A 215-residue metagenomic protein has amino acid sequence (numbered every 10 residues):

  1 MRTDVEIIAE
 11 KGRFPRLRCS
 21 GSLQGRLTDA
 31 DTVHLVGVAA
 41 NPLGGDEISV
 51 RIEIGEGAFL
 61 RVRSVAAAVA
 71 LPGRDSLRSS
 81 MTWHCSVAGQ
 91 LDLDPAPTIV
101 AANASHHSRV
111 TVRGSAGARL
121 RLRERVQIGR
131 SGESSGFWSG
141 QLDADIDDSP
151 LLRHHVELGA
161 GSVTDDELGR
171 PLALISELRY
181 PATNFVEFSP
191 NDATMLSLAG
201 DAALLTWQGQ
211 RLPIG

Functional and structural regions predicted by a protein language model:
R2-W83: Glycine/small-residue-rich interface belts in oligomeric ring/scaffold proteins and their assembly partners
K11, I54-E56, S64, V87 (+4 more regions): Residues on the solvent-exposed faces and adjacent turns of beta-rich solenoids used to engage binding targets
Q24-L27, L71-S76, N103-S105, S131-S135 (+1 more regions): A short, polar/proline- and glycine-enriched secondary-structure boundary/capping micro-motif
V36, E124-G215: A structural signal for small-residue-enriched, beta-sheet-centric alpha/beta enzyme cores and oligomeric scaffold folds
V38-A40, T98, D165: Outer-membrane beta-barrel proteins
G45-S49, R78-S80, S105-R109, F137-Q141: Transmembrane beta-barrel architecture of outer membranes
D75-G132: Internal, conserved structured core segments that host functional sites
